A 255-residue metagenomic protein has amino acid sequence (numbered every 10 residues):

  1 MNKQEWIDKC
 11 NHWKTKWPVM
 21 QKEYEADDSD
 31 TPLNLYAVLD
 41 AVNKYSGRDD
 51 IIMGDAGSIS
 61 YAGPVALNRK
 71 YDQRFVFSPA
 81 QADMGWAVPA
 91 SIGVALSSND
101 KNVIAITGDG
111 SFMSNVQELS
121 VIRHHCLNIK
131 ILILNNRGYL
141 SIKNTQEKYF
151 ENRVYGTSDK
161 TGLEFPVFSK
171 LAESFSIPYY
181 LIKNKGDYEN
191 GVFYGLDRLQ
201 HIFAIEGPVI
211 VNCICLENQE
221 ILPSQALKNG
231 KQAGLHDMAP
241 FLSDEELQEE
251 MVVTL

Functional and structural regions predicted by a protein language model:
M1, E23-D27, S176-P178: Charged, low-complexity surface segments at secondary-structure and domain boundaries
M1-K9: Terminal amphipathic helices with adjacent charged low-complexity linkers/tails
W6, T31-N34, V167, N184: A diffuse structural propensity rather than consistent per-protein peaks
D8, T15, V19-K22, L119 (+1 more regions): A general, composition-driven signal for non-globular sequence regions
H12-V88, V94: Active-site diphosphate/adenylate-binding microenvironment
I51, Y61-L255: Thiamine diphosphate
